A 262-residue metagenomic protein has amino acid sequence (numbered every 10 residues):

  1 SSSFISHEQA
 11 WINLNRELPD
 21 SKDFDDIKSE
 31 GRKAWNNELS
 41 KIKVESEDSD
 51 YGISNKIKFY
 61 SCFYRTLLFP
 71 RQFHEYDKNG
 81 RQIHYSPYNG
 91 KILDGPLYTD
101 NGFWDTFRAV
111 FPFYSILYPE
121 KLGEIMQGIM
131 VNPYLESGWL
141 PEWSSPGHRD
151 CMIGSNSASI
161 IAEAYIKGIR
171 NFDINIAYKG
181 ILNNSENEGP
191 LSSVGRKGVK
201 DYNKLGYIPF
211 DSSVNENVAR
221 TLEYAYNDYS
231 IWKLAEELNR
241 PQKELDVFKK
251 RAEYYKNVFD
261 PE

Functional and structural regions predicted by a protein language model:
S1-L97, P141, R170-N171, N175 (+1 more regions): Acidic/polar, glycine-enriched structural segments that form the non-catalytic walls/loops of the carbohydrate-binding
I5-E8, F69-F73, I83, V110-F111 (+4 more regions): Flexible loop/turn segments at secondary-structure boundaries
N15-F24, S40-D50, L97-T99, V110-S115 (+4 more regions): Second-shell loop/turn segments in exported
E45-G52, L93-D100, T106-P112, I116-L140 (+2 more regions): A conserved hydrophobic secondary-structure block that centers on an alpha-helix together with its immediately flanking
I53, Y88, D100-F103, C151-M152 (+1 more regions): Short helix-capping and inter-helix turn/linker motifs at the boundaries of alpha-helical repeat units
S61-E75, T99-N101, D105-L122, A162-G168 (+1 more regions): Alpha-helical support elements that line or immediately flank enzyme active sites and cofactor-binding pockets
K121-I129, P133-F259: Active-site cavity-forming subdomains of large catalytic enzyme subunits
E262: Long, His/Glu/Asp-enriched segments that create or flank divalent metal/ion-associated functional microenvironments
